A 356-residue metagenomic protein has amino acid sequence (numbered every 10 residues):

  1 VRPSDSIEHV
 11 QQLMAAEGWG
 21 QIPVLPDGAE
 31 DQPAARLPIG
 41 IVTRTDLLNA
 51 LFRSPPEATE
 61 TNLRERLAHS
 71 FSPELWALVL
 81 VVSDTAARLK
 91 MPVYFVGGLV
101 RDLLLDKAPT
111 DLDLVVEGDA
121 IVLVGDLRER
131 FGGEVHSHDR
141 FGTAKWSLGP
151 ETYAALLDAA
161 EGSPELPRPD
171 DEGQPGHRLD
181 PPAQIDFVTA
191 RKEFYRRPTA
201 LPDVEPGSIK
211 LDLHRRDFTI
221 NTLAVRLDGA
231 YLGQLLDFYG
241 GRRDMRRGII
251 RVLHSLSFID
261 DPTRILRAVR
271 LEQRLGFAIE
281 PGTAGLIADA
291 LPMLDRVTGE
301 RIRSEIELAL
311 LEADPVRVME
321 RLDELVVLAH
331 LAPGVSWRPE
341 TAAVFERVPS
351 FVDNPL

Functional and structural regions predicted by a protein language model:
R2-L356: Catalytic cores of the polymerase beta-like nucleotidyltransferase superfamily and closely associated nucleotide
